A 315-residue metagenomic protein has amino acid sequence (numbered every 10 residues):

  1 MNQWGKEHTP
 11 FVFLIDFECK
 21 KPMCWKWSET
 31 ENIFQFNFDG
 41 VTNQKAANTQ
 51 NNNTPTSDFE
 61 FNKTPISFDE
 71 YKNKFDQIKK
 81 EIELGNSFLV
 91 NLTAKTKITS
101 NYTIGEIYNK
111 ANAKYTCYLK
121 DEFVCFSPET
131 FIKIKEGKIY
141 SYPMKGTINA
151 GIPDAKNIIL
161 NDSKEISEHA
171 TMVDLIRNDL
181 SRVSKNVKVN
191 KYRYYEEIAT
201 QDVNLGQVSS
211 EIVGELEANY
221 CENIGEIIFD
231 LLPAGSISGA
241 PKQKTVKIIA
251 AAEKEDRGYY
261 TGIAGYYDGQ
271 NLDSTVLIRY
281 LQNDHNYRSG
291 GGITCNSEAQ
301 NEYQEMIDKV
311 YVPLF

Functional and structural regions predicted by a protein language model:
M1-F315: Extended alpha-helical targeting/anchoring segments, especially N-terminal organellar/secretory targeting helices
